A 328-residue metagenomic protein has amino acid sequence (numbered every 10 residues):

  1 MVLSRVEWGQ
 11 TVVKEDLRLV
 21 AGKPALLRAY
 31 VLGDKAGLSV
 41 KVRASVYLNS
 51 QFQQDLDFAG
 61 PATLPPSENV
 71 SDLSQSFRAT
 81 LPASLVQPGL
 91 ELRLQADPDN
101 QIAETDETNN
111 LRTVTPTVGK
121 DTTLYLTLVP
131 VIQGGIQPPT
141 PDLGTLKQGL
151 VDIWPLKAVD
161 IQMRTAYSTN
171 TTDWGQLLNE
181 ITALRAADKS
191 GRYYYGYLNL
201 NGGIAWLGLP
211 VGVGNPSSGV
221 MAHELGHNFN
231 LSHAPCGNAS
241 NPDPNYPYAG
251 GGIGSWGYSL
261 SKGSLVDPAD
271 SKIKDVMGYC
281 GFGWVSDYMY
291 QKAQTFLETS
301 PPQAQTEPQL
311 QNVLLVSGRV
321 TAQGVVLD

Functional and structural regions predicted by a protein language model:
M1-A21, Q294-D328: Short, compositionally biased P/S/T/A/G/V-rich stretches that sit at domain boundaries
M1-T127: Extracellular/luminal regions of secreted and cell-surface proteins that mediate adhesion/ECM remodeling
R43, Y47, P65, R112-T115 (+2 more regions): Catalytic cores of eukaryotic secretory-pathway lumenal/extracellular enzymes that build and remodel glycoconjugates
Q51-D57, P61, V118-P244: Active-site-proximal segment of zinc-dependent metalloprotease catalytic domains
D55, S76-L81, V131, G144 (+4 more regions): Extended charged low-complexity segments that act as oligomerization/scaffolding linkers
P65, G208-G283: The catalytic-center signature of Zn2+-dependent metalloproteases
R93, N100, W154-A158, F229-H233 (+1 more regions): A generic secondary-structure signal for well-formed alpha-helical elements
D267, D275, G281-Q311: Metal-dependent phosphoesterase/phosphodiesterase active-site architecture
